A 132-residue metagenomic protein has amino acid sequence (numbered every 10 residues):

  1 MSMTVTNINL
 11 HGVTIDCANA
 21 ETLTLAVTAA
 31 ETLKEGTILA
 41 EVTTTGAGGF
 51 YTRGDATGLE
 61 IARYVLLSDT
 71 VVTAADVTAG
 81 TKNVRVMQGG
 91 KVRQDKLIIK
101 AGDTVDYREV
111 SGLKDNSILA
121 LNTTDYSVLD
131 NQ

Functional and structural regions predicted by a protein language model:
M1-Q132: Surface-exposed, low-hydrophobicity beta-strand/loop segments enriched in small/polar/acidic residues
